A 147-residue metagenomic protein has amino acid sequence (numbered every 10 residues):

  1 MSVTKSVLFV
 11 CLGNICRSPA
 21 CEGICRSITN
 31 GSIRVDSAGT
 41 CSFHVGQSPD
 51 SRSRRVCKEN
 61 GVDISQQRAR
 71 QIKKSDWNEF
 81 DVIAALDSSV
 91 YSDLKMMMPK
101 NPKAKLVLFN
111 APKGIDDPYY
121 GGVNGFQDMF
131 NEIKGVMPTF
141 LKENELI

Functional and structural regions predicted by a protein language model:
S2-N78, K142-L146: Conserved active-site segments centered on acidic
S18, L86-D87: Replace "coordinates the UDP/GDP/TDP-sugar" with "coordinates nucleotide-activated sugar donors
V82, S88-I147: Phosphate-binding/catalytic loops
